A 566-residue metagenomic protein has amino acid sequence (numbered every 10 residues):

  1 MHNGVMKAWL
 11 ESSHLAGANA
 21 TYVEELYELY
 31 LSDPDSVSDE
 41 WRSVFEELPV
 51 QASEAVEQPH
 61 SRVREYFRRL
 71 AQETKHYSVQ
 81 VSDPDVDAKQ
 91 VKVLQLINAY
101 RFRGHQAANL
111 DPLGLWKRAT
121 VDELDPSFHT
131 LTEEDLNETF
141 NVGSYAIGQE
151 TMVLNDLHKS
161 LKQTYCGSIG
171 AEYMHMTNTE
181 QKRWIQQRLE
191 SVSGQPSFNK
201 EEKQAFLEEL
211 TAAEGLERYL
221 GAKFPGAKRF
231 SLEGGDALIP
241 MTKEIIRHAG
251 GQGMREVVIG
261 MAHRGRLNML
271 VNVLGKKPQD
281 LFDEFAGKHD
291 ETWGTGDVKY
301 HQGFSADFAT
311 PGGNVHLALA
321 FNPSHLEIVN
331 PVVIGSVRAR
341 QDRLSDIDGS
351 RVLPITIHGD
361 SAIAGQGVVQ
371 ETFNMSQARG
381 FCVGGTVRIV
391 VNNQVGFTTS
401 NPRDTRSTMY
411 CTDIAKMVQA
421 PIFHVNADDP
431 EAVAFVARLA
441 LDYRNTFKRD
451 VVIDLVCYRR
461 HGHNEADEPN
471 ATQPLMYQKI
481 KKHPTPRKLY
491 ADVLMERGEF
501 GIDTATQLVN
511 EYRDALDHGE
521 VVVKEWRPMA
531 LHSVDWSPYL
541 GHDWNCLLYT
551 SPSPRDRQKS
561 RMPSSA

Functional and structural regions predicted by a protein language model:
K7-L48, A55: Subset of Sec-pathway N-terminal targeting signals
L48-L238, M254: Extended, charge-enriched "interface" segments that sit outside catalytic cores
Y100-R103, A107-F140, S144-T151, N155 (+5 more regions): Glycine/aspartate-rich loop-and-adjacent alpha/beta segment that forms the canonical ThDP
L220-Q279: Active-site pocket-lining segments that scaffold enzyme catalytic pockets across diverse folds
R255-Q419, F423: Cofactor-binding active-site loop characterized by glycine-rich and histidine/acidic residues
N401-T405, Q419-R449, C457, H461: Conserved phosphate-handling catalytic cores of large alpha/beta enzymes
Y410-V436, H483-T504: Conserved thiamine diphosphate
Y549-Q558, A566: Conserved small/polar residues in nucleotide/adenosyl-binding loops
